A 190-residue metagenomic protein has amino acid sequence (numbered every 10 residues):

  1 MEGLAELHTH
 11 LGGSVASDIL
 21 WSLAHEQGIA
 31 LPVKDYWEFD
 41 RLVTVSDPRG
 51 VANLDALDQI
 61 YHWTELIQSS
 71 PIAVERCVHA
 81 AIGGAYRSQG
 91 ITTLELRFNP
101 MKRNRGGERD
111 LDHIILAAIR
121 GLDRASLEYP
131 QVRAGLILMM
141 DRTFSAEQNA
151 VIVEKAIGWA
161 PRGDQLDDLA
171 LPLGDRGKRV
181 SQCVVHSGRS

Functional and structural regions predicted by a protein language model:
M1-S190: Metal-cofactor-binding active-site regions of metalloenzymes
